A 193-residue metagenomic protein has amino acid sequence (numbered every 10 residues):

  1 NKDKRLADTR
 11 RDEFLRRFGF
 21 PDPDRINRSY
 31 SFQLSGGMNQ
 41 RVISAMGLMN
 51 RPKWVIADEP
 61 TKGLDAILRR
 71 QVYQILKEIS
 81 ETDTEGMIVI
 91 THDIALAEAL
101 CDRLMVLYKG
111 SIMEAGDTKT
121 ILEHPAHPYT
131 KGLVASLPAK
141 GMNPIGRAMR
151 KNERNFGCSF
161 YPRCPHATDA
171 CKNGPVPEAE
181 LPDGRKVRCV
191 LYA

Functional and structural regions predicted by a protein language model:
D8-R25, V134: Conserved ABC ATPase "signature" region
D24, A115-A193: Short catalytic/signature loops enriched in Gly
Y30-L34: Conserved ABC ATPase signature
M49-K53: A short, proline-enriched helix->beta-strand linker immediately N-terminal to the Walker B motif in ABC-type P-loop
V55-D58: Catalytic Walker B motif of ABC-type/P-loop ATPase nucleotide-binding domains
L64-M142: P-loop NTP-binding/switch modules centered on Walker-like glycine-rich loops
